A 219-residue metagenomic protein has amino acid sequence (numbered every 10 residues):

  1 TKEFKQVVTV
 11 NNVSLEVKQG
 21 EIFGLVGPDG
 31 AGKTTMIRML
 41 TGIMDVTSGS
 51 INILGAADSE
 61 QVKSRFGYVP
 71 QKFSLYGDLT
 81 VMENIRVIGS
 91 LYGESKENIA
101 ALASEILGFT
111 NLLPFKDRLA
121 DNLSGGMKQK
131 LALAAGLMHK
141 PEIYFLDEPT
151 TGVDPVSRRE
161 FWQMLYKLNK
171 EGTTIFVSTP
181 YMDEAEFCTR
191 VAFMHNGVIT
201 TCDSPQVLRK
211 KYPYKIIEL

Functional and structural regions predicted by a protein language model:
T41: Helix-to-loop junction immediately C-terminal to a conserved catalytic motif
S48-V62: Conserved ABC transporter NBD signature motif
R86, S90, E97-F115: Conserved ABC ATPase "signature" region
L119-L123: Conserved ABC ATPase signature
Y144-D147: Catalytic Walker B motif of ABC-type/P-loop ATPase nucleotide-binding domains
